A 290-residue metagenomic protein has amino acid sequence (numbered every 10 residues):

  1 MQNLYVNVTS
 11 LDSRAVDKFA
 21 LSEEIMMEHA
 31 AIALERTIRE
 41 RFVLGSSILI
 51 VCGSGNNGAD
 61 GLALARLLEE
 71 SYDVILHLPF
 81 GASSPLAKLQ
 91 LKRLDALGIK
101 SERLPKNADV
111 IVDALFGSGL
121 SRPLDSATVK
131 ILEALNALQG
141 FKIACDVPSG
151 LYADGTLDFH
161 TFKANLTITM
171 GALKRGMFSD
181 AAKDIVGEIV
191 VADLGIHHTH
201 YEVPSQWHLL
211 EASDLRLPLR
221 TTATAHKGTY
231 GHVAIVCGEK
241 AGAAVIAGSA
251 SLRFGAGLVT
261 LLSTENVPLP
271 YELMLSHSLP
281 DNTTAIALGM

Functional and structural regions predicted by a protein language model:
M1-S71, I75-L78, L166, M177-M290: Small-residue (G/A/S/T)-rich helix-start motifs and N-terminal tracts that mark the onset
E35-L115, P123-C145: Nucleotide and nucleotide-moiety/phosphate-recognizing core
P79-G81, V147-P148, A172, T264-N266: Short, ordered loop/turn segments at secondary-structure junctions
K88-L89, G155-T156, P270-E272: Short secondary-structure transition/capping segments
L94-K100, P148-A153, D214-L219, E272-M274: Short gly/ser/thr-rich secondary-structure transition/capping motifs
L104, H160-T161, L279-P280: Structural alpha-helical scaffold elements that stabilize or flank donor/cofactor-binding regions in carbohydrate
D109-V110, L115-S205: Internal gly/pro-rich beta-alpha loop/helix module that stabilizes soluble enzyme cofactors or their anionic handles
